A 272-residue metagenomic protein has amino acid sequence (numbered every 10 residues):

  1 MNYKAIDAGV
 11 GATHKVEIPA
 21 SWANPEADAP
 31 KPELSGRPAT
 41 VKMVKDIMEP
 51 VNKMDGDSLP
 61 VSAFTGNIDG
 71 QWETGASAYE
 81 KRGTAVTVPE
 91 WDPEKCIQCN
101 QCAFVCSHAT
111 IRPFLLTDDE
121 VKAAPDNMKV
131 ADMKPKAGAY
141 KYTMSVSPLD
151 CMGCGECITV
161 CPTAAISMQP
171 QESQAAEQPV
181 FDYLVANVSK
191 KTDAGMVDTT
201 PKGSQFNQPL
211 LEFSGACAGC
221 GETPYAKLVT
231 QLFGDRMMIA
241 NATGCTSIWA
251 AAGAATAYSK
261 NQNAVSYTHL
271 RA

Functional and structural regions predicted by a protein language model:
M1, D69-V88, P113-M144, Q171-V188 (+3 more regions): Ferredoxin-type iron-sulfur electron-transfer modules in oxidoreductases and energy-metabolism complexes
M1-E80: Aromatic-enriched
A76-S77, Q101-V121, S147, E156-Q174 (+1 more regions): Iron-sulfur cluster-binding cysteine motifs and their immediate structural context in ferredoxin-like electron-transfer
T84, P93-F104: Long hydrophobic segments that form regular secondary structure
V88, A103-T110, T143, I158-T159 (+3 more regions): Beta-sheet entry/capping signal
A216-T243: N-terminal amphipathic, basic-rich helices that act as targeting or association modules
T268-A272: Conserved small/polar residues in nucleotide/adenosyl-binding loops
